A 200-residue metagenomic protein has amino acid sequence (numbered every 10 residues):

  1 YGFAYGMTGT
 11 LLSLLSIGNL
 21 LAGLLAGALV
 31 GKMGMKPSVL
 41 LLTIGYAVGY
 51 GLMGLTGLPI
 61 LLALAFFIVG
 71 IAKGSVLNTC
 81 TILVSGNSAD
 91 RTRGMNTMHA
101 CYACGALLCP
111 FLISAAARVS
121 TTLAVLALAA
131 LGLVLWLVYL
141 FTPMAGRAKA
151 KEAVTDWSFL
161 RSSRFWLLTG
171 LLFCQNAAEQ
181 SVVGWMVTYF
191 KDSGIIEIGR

Functional and structural regions predicted by a protein language model:
L15-L24, L107: Residue-level signature of mid-helix packing/kink "hotspots" within the transmembrane helices of 12-pass Major
S16-I17, A103-C104, L172: Short hydrophobic/small-residue motifs within alpha-helical transmembrane segments of multi-pass transporter-like
L21-P59: Conserved MFS/SLC helix-loop-helix module at the cytosolic interface between two early adjacent transmembrane helices
I60-F66, L167-L168: Short hydrophobic/alpha-helical segments at membrane-entry points of transmembrane helices in Major Facilitator
A65-A100: Cytoplasmic helix-loop-helix junction between adjacent transmembrane helices in 12-TM secondary transporters
S114, T121-A124, A129-K149: C-terminal membrane-cytosol helix-exit motif in multi-pass small-molecule transporters
T142-T169: Juxtamembrane intracellular "pre-TM" segments in multi-pass secondary transporters
S163-R200: Extracytoplasmic gate region of multi-pass secondary transporters
